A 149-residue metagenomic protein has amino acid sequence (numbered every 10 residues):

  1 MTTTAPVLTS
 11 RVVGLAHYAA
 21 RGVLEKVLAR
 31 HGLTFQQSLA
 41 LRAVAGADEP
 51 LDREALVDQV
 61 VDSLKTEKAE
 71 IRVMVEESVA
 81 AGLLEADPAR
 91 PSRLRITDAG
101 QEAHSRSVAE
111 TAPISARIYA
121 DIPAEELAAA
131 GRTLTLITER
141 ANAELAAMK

Functional and structural regions predicted by a protein language model:
M1, L51, A55, A128-K149: C-terminal regulatory/oligomerization modules of transcriptional regulators
T2-P6, V60, P91-T97: Membrane-interacting alpha-helical segments
T2-V27: Long, low-complexity, charged/polar intrinsically disordered regions in eukaryotic proteins
P6-S10, E67-E70, V75-E76, A81 (+1 more regions): Peripheral/terminal regions associated with large enzymatic or DNA-binding modules
L8, A19, L39-A43, E102: Pre-recognition alpha-helix immediately N-terminal to the DNA-recognition helix within helix-turn-helix or winged-helix
A16, A20, S107-D121, I137-M148: Alpha-helical linker/hinge and terminal dimerization helices associated with HTH transcriptional regulators
V23-I71, V75: N-terminal helix-turn-helix DNA-binding core of bacterial DNA-binding proteins
E76-R132: Charged, amphipathic alpha-helical coiled-coil/dimerization segments
